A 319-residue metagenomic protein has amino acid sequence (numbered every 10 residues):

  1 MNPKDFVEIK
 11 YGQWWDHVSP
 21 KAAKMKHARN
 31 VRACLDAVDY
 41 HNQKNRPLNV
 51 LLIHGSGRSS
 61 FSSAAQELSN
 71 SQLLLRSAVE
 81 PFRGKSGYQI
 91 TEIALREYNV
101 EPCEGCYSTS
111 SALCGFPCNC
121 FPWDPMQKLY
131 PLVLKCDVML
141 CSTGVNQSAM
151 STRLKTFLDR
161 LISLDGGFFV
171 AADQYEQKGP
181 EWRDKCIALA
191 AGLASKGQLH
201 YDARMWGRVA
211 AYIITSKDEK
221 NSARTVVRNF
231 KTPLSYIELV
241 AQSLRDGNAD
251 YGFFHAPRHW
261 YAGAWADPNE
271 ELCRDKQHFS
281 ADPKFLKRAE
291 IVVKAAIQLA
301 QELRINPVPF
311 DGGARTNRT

Functional and structural regions predicted by a protein language model:
M1, K21-D39, P117-D246: Helix-loop-strand module that forms the ligand-binding subsite of alpha/beta enzymes
M1-G55, N70-Q72, N221-T319: Glycine-rich phosphate/pyrophosphate-binding loop and the adjoining helix
L48-S59, A210-I214: Short beta-strand segments enriched in small/hydrophobic residues
G57-R58, E97, K217-D218: Short, glycine/serine-rich, charged loops/turns that create anion-binding and catalytic segments at active sites
S63-A64: Active-site histidine-acidic residue metal-binding/catalytic motifs, centered on HxH/HExxH-like signatures
E67-R83: Short catalytic helix/loop segments, enriched in acidic residues and glycine and frequently bearing histidine
G84-T91, D250-F253: A generic structural motif
T91-P117, E270-R274: N-terminal beta-loop-helix "entrance" segment that forms/cooperates in small-molecule cofactor or anionic ligand
